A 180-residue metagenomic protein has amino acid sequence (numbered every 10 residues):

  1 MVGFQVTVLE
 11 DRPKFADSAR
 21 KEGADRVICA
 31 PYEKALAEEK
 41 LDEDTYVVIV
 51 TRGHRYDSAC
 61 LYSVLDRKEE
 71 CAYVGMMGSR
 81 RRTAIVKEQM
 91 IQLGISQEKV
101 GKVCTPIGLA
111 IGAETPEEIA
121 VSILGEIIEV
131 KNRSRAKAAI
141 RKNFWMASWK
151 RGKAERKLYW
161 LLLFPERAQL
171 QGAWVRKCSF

Functional and structural regions predicted by a protein language model:
M1-F4, A24, S63-R67, M90-L93 (+1 more regions): Short, solvent-exposed amphipathic alpha-helical segments in soluble enzyme and RNA/protein-processing domains
M1-V2, E22-D25, T45, V130-F180: Segments forming oxygen-rich coordination pockets for charged ligands
F4-E22: NAD(P)-binding Rossmann-fold cofactor-contacting core
R20-K21, K40-L41, A59-S63, K87-Q89: Short amphipathic alpha-helical segments
D25-K34: Glycine-rich, highly charged phosphate/nucleotide-binding loops
E33-E43: Short amphipathic alpha-helix with an adjacent loop that forms part of the alpha/beta core around
Y46-H54, Y62-Q89: ADP-ribose/adenylate-binding Rossmann-like module
C71, M77-N143: Adenosine-phosphate binding glycine-rich loop
